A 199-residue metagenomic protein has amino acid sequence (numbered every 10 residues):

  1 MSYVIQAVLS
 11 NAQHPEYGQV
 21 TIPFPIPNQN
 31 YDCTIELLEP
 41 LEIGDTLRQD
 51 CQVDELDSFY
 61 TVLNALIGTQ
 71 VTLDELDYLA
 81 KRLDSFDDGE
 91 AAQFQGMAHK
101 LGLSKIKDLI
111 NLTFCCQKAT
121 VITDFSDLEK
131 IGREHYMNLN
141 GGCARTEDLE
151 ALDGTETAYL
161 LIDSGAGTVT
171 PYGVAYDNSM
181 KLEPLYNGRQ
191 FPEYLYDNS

Functional and structural regions predicted by a protein language model:
M1-L47: N-terminal ordered "arm"
S2-S10, Q19-P23, D50-D54, Y159 (+1 more regions): Ordered hydrophobic segments in well-structured contexts
Q13-G18, V62, L182-P184: Short, surface-exposed beta-strand/loop "edge" segments at domain boundaries and coil↔beta transitions
F24-N28, I122, A151: Conserved aromatic
Y31-S104: Structured domain cores in non-transmembrane regions
L83-F86, A98-G102, T113-Q117, H135 (+1 more regions): Generic structural signal for hydrophobic core residues of well-folded globular domains
I106-K118, T123-M137: Extracytoplasmic/secretory-pathway segments with low complexity and glycosylation-like composition
R133-S199: Acidic, proline/glycine-rich low-complexity IDRs
